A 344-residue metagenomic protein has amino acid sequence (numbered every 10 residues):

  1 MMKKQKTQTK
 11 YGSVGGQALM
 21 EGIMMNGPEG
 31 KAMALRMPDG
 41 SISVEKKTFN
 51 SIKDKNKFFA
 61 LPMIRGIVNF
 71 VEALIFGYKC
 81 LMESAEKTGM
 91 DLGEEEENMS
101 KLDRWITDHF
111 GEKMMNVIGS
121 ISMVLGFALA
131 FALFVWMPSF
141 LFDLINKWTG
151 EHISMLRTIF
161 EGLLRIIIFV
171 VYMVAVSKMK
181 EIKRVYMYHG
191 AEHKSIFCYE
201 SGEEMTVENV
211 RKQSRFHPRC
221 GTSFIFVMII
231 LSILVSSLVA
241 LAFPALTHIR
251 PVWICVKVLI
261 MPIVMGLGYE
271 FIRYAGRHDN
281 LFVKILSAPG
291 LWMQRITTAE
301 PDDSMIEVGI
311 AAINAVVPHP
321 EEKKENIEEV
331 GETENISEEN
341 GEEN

Functional and structural regions predicted by a protein language model:
M1-L92, E96: Divalent-cation
K3-G15, L19, I23-M25, E94 (+4 more regions): Polar-ligand-bearing catalytic/cofactor-coordination segments of membrane-embedded or membrane-tethered inner-membrane
F49-N50, D54-K57, I67-F70, L74-D103 (+7 more regions): Multi-pass alpha-helical transmembrane bundle typical of ion/small-solute transporters and intramembrane aspartyl
F58-E83, E161-Y186, M261-R277: Hydrophobic alpha-helical membrane-embedded segments
E83, G126-G150, M228-C255, M265 (+1 more regions): Juxtamembrane "helix exit" motif at the C-terminal ends of alpha-helical transmembrane segments in multi-pass membrane
E95-N146, I153, R157-M179: Hydrophobic alpha-helical segments characteristic of transmembrane helices in integral membrane transporters
R104-K113, F142-I159, L241-C255, Y274-K284 (+1 more regions): Membrane interface segments of multi-pass transport proteins and intramembrane proteases
M114-A132, Q213-L238: Transmembrane alpha-helical segments and their cytosolic interface motifs in multi-pass membrane proteins
